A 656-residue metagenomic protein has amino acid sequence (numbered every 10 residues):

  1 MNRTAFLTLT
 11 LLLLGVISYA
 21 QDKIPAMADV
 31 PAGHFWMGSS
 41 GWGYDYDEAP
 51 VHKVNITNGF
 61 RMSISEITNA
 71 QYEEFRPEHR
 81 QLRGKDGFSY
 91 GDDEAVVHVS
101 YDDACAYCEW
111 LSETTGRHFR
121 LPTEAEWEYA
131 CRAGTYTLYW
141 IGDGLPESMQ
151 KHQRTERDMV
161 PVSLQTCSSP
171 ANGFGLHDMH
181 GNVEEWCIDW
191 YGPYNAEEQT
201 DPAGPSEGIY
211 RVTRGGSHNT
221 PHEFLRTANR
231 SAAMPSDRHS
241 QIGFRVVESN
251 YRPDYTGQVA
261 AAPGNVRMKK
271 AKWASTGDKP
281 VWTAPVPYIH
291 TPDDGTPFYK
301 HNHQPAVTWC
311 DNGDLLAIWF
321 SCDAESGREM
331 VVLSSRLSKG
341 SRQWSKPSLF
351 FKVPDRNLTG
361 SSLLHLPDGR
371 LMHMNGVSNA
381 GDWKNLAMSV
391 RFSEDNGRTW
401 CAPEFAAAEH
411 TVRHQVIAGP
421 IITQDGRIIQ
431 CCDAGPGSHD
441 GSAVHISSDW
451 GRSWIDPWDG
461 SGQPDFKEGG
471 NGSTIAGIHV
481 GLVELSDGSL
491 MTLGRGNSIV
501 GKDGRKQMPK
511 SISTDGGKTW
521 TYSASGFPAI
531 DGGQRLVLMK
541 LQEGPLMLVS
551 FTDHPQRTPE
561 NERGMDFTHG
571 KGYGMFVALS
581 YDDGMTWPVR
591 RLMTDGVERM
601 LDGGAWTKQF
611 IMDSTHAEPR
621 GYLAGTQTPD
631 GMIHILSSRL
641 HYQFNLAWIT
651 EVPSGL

Functional and structural regions predicted by a protein language model:
M1-T4: Positively charged n-region of N-terminal signal peptides that target proteins for export
T8-G15: Bacterial N-terminal signal peptides
I17-Y19: Sec/Tat signal peptide C-region and signal peptidase I cleavage site
D22-R83, D102, G181: A short glycine-rich, aromatic-capped structural motif
D29-V30, W36, S40-Y44, Q81-A95 (+1 more regions): Functional-site microenvironments in short loops/helix caps that host divalent-cation chemistry
D201-P205, S231-R238, M565-F567, D613-S614 (+1 more regions): Short proline/glycine-enriched turn/loop segments at secondary-structure junctions
S240-P253: Short, structured beta-strand segments at or near domain termini in extracellular proteins/domains
Y255-L656: Asp-box/BNR beta-propeller blade signature and adjacent active/binding-site loops in extracellular glycan-interacting
